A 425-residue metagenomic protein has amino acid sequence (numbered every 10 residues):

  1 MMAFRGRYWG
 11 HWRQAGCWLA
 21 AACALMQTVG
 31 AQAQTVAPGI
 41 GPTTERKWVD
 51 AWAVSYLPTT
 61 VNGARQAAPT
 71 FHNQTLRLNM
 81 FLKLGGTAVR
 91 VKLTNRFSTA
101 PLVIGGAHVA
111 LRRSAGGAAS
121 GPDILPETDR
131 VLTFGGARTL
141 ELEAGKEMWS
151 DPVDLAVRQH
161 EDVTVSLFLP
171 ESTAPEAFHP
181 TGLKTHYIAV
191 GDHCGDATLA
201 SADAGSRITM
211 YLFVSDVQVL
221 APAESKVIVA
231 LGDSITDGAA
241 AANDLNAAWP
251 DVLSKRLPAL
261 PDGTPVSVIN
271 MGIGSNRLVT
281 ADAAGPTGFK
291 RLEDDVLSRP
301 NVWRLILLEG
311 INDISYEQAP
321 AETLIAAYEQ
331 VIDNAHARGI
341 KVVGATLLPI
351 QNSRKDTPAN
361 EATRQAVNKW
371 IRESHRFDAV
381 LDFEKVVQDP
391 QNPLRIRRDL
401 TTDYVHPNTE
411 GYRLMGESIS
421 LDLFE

Functional and structural regions predicted by a protein language model:
M1-H11: N-terminal secretory signal peptides that target proteins for export/translocation
M2-F4, A20-A24, V29-L231, A241-N243 (+2 more regions): N-terminal secretory targeting modules
R90, V227-G232, T236, V266-G272 (+4 more regions): Structural recognition of the beta-strand scaffold that forms the well-ordered cores of secreted hydrolase catalytic
F97, E171-S172, S234-G238, I273-V279 (+4 more regions): Solvent-exposed loop/turn segments at secondary-structure junctions within structured extracellular/periplasmic domains
S225-P250, G274-R277: Catalytic nucleophile-elbow at a beta strand-turn-alpha helix junction centered on a G-D-S/GDSL motif, marking
A241, I273-I325: Oxyanion-hole/transition-state-stabilizing segment in secreted/luminal serine hydrolases and related acyltransferases
G285, F289, S315, L348-E425: Catalytic His-Asp segment of secreted/periplasmic serine-dependent ester chemistry enzymes
Y328-H336: Surface-exposed amphipathic alpha-helices with a cationic face
